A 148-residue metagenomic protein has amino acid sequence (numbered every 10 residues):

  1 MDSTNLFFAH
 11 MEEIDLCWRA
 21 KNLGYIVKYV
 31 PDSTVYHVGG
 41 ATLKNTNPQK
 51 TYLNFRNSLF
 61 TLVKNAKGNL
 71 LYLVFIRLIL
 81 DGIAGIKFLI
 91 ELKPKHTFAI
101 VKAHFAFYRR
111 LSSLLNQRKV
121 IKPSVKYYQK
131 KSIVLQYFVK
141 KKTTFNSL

Functional and structural regions predicted by a protein language model:
M1-T34: A short, conserved alpha-helix in the catalytic core of glycosyltransferases
D2, L92, K140-K142: Glycine-centered flexibility motif
N22-N116, V125-Y128: Active-site-adjacent helix/loop segment of glycosyltransferases that harbors family-specific signature motifs
L115-L148: Glycine-rich phosphate/pyrophosphate-binding loop and adjacent beta-alpha nucleotide/cofactor-binding cores
